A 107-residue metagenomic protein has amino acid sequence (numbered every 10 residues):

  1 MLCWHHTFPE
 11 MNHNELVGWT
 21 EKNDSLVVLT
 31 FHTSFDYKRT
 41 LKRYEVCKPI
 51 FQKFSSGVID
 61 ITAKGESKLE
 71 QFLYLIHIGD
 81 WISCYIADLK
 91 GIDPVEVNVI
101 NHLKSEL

Functional and structural regions predicted by a protein language model:
M1-L107: A SIS-like phosphosugar-recognition module
